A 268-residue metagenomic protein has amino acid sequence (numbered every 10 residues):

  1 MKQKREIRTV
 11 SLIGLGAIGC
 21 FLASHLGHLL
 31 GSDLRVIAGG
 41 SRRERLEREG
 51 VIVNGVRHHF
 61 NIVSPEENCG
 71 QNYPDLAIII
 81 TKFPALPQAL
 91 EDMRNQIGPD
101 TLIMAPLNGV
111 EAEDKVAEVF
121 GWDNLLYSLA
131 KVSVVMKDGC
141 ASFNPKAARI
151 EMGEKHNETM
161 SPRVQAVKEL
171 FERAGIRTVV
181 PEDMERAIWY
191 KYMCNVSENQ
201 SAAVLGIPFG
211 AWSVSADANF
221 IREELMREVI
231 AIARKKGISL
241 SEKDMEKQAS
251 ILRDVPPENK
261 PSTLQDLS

Functional and structural regions predicted by a protein language model:
M1-H59: NAD(P)+-binding Rossmann beta1-loop-alpha1 motif at the extreme N-terminus of oxidoreductases
I7-R8, D75, A148: Nucleotide donor/acceptor-binding cores
V10, S32-L34, I103, W122-L125 (+1 more regions): Hydrophobic anchor at the start of a short beta-strand that flanks the dinucleotide cofactor-binding loop
V36, V180-P181, E242: A structural preference for short, hydrophobic beta-strand core positions in alpha/beta folds
G55-A141: Rossmann-like NAD(P)(H) cofactor-binding subdomain of soluble oxidoreductases
N72, N108-K191, S197: Rossmann-fold dinucleotide-binding core
E185-S268: Helical "substrate-binding/catalytic lid" subdomain of Rossmann-like NAD(P)-dependent dehydrogenases/reductases
